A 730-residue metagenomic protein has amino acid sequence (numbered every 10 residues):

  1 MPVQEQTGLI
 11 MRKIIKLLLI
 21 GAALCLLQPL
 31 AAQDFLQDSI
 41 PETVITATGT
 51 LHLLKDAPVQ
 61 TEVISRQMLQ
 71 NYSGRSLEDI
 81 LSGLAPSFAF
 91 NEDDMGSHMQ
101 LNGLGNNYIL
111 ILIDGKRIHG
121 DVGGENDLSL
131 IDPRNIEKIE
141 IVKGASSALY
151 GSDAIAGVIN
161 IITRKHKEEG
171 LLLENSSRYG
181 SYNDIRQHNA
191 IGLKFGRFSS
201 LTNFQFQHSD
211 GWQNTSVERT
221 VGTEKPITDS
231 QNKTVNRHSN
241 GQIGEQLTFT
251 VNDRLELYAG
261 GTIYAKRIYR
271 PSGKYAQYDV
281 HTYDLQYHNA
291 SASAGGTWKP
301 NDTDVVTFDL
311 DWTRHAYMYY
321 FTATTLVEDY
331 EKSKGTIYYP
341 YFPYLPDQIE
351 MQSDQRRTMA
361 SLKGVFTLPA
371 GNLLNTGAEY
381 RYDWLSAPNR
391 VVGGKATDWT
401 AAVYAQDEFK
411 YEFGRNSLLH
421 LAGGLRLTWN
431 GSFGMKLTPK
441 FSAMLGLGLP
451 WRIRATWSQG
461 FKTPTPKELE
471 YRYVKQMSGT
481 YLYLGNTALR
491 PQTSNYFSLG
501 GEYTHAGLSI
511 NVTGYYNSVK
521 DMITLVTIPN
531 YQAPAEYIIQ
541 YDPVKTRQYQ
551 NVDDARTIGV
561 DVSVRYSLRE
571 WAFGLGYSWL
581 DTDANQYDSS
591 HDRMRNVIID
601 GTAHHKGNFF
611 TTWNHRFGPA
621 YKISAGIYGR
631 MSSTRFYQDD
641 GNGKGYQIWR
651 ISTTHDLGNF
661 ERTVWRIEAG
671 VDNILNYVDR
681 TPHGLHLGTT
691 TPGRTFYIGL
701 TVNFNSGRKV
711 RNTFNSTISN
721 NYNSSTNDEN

Functional and structural regions predicted by a protein language model:
L77-I80, S97-Q100, L112, N126-D132 (+3 more regions): N-terminal periplasmic accessory domains that precede and gate Gram-negative outer-membrane beta-barrel machines
E78-K116: Extracytoplasmic beta-strand/coil segments of soluble accessory domains associated with Gram-negative outer-membrane
K116-K143, E245: Short acidic/polar hinge/loop motifs at secondary-structure boundaries that mediate gating or recognition
R178, K194-L285: Periplasmic-side early beta-strands and strand-to-turn transitions of outer-membrane beta-barrels
W212-T215, K520-D521, L525-T527, H655-N730: C-terminal beta-signal and adjacent terminal beta-strands/loops of Gram-negative outer-membrane beta-barrel proteins
R357-K363, A396, A402-Y404, R490 (+4 more regions): Outer membrane beta-barrel strand-and-loop segments of large Gram-negative receptors, especially TonB-dependent
A370, N375, Y411-N416, Y515-S518 (+4 more regions): Gram-negative outer-membrane beta-barrel transporters
G431-K436, L449-F497, Y516-Q550, R630-R635 (+2 more regions): Surface-exposed extracellular loop regions of Gram-negative outer-membrane beta-barrel proteins, predominantly
